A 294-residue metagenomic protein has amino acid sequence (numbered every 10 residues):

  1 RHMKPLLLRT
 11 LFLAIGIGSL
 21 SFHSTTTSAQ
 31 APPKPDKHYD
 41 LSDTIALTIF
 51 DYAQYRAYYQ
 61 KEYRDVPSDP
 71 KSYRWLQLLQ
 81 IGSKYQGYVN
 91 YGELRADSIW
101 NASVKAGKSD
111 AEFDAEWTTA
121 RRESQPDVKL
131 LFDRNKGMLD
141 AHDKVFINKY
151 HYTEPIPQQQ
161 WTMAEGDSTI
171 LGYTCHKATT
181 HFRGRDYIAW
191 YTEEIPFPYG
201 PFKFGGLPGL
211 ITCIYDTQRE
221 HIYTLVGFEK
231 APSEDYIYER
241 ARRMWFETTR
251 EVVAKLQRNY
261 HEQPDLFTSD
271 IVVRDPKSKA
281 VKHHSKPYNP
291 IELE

Functional and structural regions predicted by a protein language model:
R1-Y39: Bacterial Sec-dependent N-terminal signal peptides
A31-E294: Extended soluble regions of mature proteins
